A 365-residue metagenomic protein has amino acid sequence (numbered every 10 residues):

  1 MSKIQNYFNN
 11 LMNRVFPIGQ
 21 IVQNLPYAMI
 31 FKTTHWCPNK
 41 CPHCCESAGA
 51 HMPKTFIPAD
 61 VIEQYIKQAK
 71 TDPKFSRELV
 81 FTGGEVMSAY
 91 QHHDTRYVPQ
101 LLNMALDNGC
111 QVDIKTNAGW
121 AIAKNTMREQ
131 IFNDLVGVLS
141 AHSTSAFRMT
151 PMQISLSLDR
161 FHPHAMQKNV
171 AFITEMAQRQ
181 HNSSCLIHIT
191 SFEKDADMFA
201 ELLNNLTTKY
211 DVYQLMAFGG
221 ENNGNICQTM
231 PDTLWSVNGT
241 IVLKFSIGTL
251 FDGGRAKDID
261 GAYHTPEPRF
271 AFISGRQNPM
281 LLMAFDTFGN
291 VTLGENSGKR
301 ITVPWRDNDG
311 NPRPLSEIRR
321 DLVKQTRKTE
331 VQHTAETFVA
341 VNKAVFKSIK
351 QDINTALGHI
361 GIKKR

Functional and structural regions predicted by a protein language model:
K3-P26, G310-I318: Short, charged low-complexity linear segments at domain edges
Q5-M12, I66, V136, T174 (+3 more regions): Residue-level detector of alpha-helical secondary structure
R14-H43, S76-F81, L281-G289: N-terminal pre-triad scaffold of radical SAM enzymes
I21-V22, P26, K54, I273-Q277: Residue-level marker of regulatory loop/turn positions in helix-turn-helix DNA-binding domains and in histidine
A28-T34, E46-F199, L215: Conserved glycine-rich "GG(E/T)P / GGGxP" loop and the immediately following alpha-helix in the radical SAM core
C41, Y90, A165, L293-E295: Activation segment
A146, M152-M280, A284-D286: Classical nucleotidyltransferase
G220-I362: Accessory C-terminal segments flanking Radical SAM cores
